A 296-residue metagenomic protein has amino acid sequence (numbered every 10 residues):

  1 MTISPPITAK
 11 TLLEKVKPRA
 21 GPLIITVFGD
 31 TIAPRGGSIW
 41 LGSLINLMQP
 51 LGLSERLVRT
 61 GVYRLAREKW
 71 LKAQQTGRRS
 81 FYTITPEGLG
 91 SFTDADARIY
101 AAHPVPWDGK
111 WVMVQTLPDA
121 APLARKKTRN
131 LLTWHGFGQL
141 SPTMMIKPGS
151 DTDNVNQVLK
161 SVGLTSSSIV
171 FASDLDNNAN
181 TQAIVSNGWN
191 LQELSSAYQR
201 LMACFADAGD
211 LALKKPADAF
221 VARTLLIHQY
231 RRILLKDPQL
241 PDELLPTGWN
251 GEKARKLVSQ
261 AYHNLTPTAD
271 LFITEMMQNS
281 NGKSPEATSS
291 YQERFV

Functional and structural regions predicted by a protein language model:
T2-D30: Short alpha-helical segments that sit at the start of domains
R35-L47: Short acidic, hydrophobic short linear motifs in intrinsically disordered regions
K69: Glycine-centered, phosphate/nucleic-acid-interacting loop/turn motifs that mediate DNA/RNA or nucleotide
Q75-F81: Short, Lys/Arg-rich nucleic-acid/phosphate-binding segment
L89-W111: Short, amphipathic alpha-helical interaction segments positioned at domain boundaries
W111-P118: Active-site-flanking beta-strand signature of metal-NTP-handling nucleotidyl enzymes and homologous cyclase-like
D119-L213: Mid-protein regulatory/catalytic core that forms ligand/cofactor-binding pockets and protein-protein interaction
Q182-V296: C-terminal regulatory/effector modules of DNA-binding transcriptional regulators
